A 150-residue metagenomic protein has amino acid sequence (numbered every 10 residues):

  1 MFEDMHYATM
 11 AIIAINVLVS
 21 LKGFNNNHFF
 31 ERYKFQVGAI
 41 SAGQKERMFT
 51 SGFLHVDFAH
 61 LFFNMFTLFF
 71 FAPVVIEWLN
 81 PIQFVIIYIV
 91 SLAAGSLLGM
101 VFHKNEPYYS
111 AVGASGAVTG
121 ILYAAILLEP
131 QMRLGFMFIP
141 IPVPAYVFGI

Functional and structural regions predicted by a protein language model:
M1-I150: A detector for small-residue-rich transmembrane helices and their helix-helix packing motifs
